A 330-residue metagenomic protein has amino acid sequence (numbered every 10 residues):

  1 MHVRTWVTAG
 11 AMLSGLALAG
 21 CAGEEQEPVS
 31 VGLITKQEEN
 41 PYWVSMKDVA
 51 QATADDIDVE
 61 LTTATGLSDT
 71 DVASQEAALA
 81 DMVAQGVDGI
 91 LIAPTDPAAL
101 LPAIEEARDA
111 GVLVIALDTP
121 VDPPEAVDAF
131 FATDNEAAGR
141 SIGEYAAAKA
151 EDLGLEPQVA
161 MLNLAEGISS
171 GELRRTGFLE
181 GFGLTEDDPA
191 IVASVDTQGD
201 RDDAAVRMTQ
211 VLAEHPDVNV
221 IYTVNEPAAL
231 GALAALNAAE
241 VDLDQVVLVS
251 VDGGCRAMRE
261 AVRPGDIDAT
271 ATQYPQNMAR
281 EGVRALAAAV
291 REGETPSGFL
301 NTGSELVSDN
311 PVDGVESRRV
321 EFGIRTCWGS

Functional and structural regions predicted by a protein language model:
M1-A19: Sec-dependent bacterial lipoprotein signal peptides
R4-T5, C21-S330: A residue-level marker of the well-folded mature domains of exported/periplasmic proteins
